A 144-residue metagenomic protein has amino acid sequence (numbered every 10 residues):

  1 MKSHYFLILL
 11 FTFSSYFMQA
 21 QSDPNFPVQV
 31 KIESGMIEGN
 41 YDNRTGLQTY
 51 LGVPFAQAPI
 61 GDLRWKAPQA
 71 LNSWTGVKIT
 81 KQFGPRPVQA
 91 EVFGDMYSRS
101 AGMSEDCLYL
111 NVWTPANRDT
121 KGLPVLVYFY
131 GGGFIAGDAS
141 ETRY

Functional and structural regions predicted by a protein language model:
M1-N25: Bacterial Sec-dependent N-terminal signal peptides
Q21-Y144: Non-catalytic accessory segments of hydrolases
